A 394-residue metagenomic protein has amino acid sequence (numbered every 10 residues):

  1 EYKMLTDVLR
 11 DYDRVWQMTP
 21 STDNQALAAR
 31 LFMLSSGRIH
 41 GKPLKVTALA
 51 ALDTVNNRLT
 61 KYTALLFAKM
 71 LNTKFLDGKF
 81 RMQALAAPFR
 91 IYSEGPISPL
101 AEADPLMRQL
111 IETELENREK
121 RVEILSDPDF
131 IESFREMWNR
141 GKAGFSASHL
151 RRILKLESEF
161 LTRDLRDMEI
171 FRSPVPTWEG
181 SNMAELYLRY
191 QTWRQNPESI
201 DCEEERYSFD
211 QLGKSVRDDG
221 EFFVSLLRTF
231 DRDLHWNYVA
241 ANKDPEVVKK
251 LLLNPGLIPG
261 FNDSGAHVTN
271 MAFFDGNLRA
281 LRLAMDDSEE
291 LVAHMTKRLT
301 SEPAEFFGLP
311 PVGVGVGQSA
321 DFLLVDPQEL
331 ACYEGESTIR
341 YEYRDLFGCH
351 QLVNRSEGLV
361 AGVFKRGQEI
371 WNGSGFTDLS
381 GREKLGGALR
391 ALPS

Functional and structural regions predicted by a protein language model:
E1-R38: Hydrophobic, small-residue-rich alpha-helical packing segments that form membrane-like cores
D23-A28, D53-L59, A87-E94, A266-T269 (+4 more regions): Flexible loop/turn segments at secondary-structure boundaries
N24-A26, R30, S35-F261: Polyanionic/metal-chelating signatures
Q83, D263, M295, P303 (+3 more regions): Divalent metal-coordination and catalytic microenvironments
E221, P259, D275-R279, L283 (+2 more regions): Feature representing long, continuous alpha-helical segments
N237-N242, L291-H294, A304-I339: Acidic, glycine-enriched loop/beta-strand segments at the rims of small-molecule binding/catalytic pockets
K249-L257, F322-E383: C-terminal cap of metal-dependent C-N hydrolases
A266-D275, R279-A284, F307-G313, L330 (+3 more regions): Long mid-to-C-terminal assembly/interaction modules of large eukaryotic proteins
